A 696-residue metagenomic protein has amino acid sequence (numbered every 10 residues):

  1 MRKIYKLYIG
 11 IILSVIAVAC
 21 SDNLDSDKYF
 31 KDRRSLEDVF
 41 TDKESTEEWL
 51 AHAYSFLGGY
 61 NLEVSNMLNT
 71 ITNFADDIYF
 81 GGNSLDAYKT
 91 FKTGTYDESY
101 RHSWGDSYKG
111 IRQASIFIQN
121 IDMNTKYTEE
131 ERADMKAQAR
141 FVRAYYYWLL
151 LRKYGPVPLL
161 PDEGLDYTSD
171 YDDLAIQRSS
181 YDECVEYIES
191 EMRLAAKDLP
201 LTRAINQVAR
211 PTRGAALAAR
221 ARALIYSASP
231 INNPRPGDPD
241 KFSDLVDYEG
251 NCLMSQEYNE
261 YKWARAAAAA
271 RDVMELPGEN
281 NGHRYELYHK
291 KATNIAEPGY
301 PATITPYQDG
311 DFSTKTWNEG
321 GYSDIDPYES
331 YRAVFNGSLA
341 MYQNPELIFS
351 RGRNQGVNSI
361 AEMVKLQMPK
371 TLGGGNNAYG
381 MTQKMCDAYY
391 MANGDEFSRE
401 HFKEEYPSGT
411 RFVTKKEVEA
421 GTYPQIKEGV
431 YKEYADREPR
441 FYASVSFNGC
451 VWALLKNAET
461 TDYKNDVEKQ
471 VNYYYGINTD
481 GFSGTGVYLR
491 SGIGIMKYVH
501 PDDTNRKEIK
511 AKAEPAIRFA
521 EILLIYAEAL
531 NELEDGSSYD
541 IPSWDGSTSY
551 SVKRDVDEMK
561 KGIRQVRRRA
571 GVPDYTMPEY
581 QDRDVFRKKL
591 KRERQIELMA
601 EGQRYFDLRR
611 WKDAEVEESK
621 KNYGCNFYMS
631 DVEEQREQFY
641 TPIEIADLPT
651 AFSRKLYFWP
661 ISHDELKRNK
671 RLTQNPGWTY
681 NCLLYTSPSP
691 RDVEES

Functional and structural regions predicted by a protein language model:
R2-V18: Sec-dependent bacterial lipoprotein signal peptides
A19-S21, S107-G110, Y187, M254-Q256 (+10 more regions): Long, intrinsically disordered, low-complexity segments
C20-N69, K291-A292, G421, K432-A435 (+2 more regions): Membrane-proximal, proline-rich intrinsically disordered regions
D38-G59, G81-Y154, Y171-R213, V430 (+4 more regions): Conserved, well-structured interaction surfaces
L151-R152, P158, Y226-R235, E534-G536: Short coil/turn linking the two alpha-helices of tandem helical-hairpin repeats
G164, I176, S180-G237, V246 (+1 more regions): Hydrophobic, small-residue-rich alpha-helical packing segments that form membrane-like cores
E396-Q425, A435-S491: Long, low-complexity, polar/charged, intrinsically disordered or flexibly structured peripheral segments
